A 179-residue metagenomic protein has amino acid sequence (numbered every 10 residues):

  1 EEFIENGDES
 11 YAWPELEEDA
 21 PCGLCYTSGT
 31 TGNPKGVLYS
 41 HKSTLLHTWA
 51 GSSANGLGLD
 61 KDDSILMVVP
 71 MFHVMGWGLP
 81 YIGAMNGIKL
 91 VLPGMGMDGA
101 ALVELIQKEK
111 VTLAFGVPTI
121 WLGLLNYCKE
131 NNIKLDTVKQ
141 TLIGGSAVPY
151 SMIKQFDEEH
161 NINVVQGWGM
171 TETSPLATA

Functional and structural regions predicted by a protein language model:
E2, I82, E104-L105, G123 (+1 more regions): Well-formed, non-transmembrane alpha-helical positions, independent of function
G7-A20, L24-L66, G78, I88: Conserved adenylate-forming
E18, V74, Y150: A short, basic/aromatic alpha-helical/loop segment that forms part of the nucleotidyl-sugar donor-binding site
P21, G96, P118-T119, S146 (+1 more regions): Alpha-helix N-cap/helix-start capping motif
P21, T27-T30, L38, I65 (+7 more regions): Conserved S/T- and glycine-rich ATP-binding loop of Class I adenylate-forming
G23, H47, M67, L79 (+4 more regions): Hydrophobic alpha-helical segments typical of transmembrane helices and their membrane-interface/capping positions
L45-S64, F72-T112, Y127: Conserved AMP-binding/adenylation subdomain of ANL enzymes
M85, V111-G116, L125-A179: Gly/Ser/Thr-rich phosphate-binding loop
